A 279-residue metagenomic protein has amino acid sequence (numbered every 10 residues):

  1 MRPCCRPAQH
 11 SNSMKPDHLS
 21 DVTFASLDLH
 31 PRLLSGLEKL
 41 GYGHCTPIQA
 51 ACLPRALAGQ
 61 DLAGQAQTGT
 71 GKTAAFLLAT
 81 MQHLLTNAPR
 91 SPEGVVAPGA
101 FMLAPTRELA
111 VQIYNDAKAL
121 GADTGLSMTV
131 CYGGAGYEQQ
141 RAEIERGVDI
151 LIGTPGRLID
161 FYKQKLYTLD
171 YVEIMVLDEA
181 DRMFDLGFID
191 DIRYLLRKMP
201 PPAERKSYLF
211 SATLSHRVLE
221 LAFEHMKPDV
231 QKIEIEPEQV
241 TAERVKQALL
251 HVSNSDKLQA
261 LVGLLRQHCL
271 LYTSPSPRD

Functional and structural regions predicted by a protein language model:
L19-A63: Conserved pre-motif I regulatory segment
L53-G121: Conserved P-loop/Walker A NTP-binding site and adjacent catalytic elements of P-loop NTPases
V95-D160: Conserved nucleic-acid-binding Ia/Ib motif block in the N-terminal RecA-like helicase ATPase lobe
E179: Walker B catalytic acidic pair
R182-E234: Post-DEXD/H (motif II) to motif III coupling segment of the RecA-like Helicase ATP-binding lobe
E224-D256: Interdomain hinge/linker at the junction between the two RecA-like core domains of SF2 helicases
A248-L271: Conserved interdomain hinge at the start of the Helicase C-terminal
Y272-D279: Conserved small/polar residues in nucleotide/adenosyl-binding loops
